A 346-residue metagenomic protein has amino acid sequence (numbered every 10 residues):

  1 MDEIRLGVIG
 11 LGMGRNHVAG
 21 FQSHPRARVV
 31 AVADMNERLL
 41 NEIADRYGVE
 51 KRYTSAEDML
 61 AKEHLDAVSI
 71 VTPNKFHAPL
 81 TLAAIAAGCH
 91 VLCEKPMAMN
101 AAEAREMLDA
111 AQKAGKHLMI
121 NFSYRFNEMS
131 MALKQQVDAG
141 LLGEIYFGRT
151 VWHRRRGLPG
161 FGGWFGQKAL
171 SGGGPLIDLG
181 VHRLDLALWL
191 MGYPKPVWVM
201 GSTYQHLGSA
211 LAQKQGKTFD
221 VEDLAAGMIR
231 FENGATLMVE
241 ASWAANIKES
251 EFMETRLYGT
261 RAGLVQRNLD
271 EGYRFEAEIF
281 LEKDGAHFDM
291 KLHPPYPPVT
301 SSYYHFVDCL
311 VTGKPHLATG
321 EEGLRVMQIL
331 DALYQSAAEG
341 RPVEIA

Functional and structural regions predicted by a protein language model:
M1-Y47: N-terminal Rossmann-like dinucleotide-binding module
E3, A27, A67-I70, R105 (+3 more regions): C-terminal helix-rich "cap/oligomerization" subdomain common to oxidoreductases
A31, K51, A67, F147: Short, Asp-centered acidic motifs that coordinate Mg2+ and/or phosphate in catalytic or ligand-binding sites
V49-A56: Conserved SAM-binding strand-loop segment of SAM-dependent methyltransferases
Y53, C93, M99, L118-I120 (+3 more regions): Hydrophobic residues in well-ordered beta-strands that form the structural core
K62, A67-R125, G140: Beta-strand-loop-alpha-helix segment that lines the small-molecule cofactor/substrate pocket of alpha/beta enzymes
Y124-F219, G340: Predominantly a Rossmann-like dinucleotide-binding segment in NAD(P)-dependent oxidoreductases
D185-G272, T300-K314: Contiguous beta-strand/loop segments that form the cofactor/metal-binding neighborhood of enzyme cores
